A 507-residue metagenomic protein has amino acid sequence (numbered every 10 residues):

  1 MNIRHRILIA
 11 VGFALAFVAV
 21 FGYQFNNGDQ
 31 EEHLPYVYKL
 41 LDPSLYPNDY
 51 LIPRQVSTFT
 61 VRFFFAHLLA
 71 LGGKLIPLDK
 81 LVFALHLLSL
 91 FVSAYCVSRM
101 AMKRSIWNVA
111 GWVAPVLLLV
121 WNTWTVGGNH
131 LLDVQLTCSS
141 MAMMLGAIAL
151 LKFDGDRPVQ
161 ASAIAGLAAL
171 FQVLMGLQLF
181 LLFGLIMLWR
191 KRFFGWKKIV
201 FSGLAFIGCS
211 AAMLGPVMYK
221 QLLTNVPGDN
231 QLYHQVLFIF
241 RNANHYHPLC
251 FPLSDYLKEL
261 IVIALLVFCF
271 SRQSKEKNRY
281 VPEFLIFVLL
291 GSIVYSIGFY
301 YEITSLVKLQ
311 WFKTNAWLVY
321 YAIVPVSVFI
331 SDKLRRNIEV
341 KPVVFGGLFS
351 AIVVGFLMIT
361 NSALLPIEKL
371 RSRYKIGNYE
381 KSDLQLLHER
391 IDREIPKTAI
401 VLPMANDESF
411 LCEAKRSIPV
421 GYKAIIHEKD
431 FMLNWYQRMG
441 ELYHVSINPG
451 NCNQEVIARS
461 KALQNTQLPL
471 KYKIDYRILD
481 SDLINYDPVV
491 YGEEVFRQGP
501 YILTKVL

Functional and structural regions predicted by a protein language model:
M1-F17: Start-transfer (signal-anchor) and selected internal transmembrane alpha helices of multi-pass inner/ER membrane
F17-L34, L41-R62, L78, V173-L179 (+1 more regions): Transmembrane catalytic cores of multi-pass membrane glycosyltransferases and polysaccharide-assembly enzymes
L81-I106: Transmembrane-helix motifs of polytopic, lipid-linked glycan transferases
S98-W124: Transmembrane-helix signature of polytopic, membrane-embedded enzymes that assemble or transfer cell-envelope glycans
M141-Q160, F193: Membrane-interface transmembrane helices that cradle and orient dolichyl/undecaprenyl
L204-I207, D332-L365: Signature aromatic-anchored transmembrane alpha helix within multi-pass, membrane-resident enzymes that catalyze glycan
Y379-V456, N465-I484: Short periplasmic/luminal acceptor-recognition loop of GT-C membrane glycosyltransferases, typified by
L463-L507: Aromatic/acidic, Gly/Pro-rich catalytic loop(s) in extracytoplasmic/lumenal soluble domains of multi-pass membrane
